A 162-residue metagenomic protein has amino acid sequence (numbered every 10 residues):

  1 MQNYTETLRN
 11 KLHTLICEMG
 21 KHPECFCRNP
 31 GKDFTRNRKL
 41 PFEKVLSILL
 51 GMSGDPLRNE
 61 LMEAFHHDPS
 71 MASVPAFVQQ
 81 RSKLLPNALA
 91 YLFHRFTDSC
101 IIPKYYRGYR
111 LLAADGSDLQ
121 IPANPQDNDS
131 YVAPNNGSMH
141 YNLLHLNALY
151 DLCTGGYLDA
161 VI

Functional and structural regions predicted by a protein language model:
M1-I162: Conserved, well-structured functional cores that handle cations and Mg-NTP chemistry
